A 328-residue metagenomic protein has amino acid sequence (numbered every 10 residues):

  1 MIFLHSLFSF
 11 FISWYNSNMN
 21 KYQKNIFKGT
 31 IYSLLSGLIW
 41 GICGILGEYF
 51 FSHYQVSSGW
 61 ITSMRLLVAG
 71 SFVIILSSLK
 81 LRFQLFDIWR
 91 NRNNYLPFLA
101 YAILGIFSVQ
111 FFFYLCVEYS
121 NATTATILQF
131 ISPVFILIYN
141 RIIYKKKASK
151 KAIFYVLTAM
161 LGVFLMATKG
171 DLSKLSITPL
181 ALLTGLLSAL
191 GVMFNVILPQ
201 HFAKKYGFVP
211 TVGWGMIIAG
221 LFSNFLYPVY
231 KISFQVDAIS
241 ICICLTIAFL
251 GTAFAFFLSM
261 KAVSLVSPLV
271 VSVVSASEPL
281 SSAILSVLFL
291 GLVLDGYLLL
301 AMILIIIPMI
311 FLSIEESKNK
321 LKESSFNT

Functional and structural regions predicted by a protein language model:
M1-M64, K174-H201, L221, E323-T328: Glycine-/small-residue-enriched transmembrane alpha-helix faces in small-molecule transporters and effluxers
N25-T30, Q55-S63, W89-N94, T168-G191 (+2 more regions): Juxtamembrane helix-entry segments on the extracytoplasmic side of multipass membrane proteins
G37, M64, I106, Q110 (+3 more regions): Helix-helix packing/entry segments at the starts of transmembrane helices
Y54-S108, F135-I136, L190-L198, V212-Y230 (+2 more regions): Transmembrane alpha-helices of multi-pass small-molecule transport proteins
W60-S71, F113-K147, A152, S188 (+1 more regions): Specific alpha-helical transmembrane segments that line the substrate/conduction pathway and gating interfaces
L66, A167-K169, S240, S275-T328: C-terminal-most transmembrane helix of multi-pass membrane proteins
L81-T123, L165, A248-V266: Specific transmembrane alpha-helical segments of multi-pass solute transporters/efflux pumps, especially DMT/EamA
Q129, I142-L165, L175-L182, A238-I241 (+2 more regions): Loop-to-transmembrane alpha-helix entry segments
